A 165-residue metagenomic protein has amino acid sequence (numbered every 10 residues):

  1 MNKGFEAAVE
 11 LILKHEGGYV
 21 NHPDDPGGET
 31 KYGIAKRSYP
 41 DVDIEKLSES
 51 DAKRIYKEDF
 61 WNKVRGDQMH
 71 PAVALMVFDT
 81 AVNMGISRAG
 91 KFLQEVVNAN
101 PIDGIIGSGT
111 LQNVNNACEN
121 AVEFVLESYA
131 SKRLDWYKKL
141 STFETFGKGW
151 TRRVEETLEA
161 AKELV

Functional and structural regions predicted by a protein language model:
M1-V165: Cell-wall polysaccharide-cleaving catalytic domain and substrate-binding groove, primarily in peptidoglycan/chitin
